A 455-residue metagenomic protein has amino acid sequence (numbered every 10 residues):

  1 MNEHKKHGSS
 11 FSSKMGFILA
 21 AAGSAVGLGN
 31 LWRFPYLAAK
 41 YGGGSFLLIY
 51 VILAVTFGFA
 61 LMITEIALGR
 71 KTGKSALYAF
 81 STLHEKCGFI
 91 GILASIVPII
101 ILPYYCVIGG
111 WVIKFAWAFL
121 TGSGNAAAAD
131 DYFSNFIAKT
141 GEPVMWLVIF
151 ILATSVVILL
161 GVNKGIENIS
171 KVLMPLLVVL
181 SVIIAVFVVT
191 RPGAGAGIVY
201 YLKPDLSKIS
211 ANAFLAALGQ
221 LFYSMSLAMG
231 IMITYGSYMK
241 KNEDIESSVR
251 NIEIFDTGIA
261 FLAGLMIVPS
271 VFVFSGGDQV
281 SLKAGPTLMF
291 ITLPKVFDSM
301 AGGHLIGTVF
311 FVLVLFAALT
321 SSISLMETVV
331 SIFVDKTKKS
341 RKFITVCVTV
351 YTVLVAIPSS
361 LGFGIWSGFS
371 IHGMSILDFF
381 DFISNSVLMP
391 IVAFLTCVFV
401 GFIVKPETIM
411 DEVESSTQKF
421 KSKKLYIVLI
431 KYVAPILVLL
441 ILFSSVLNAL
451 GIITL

Functional and structural regions predicted by a protein language model:
M1-W32, L61-I66, R70-T82, G88-F89 (+2 more regions): Membrane-interface "cap" regions at the ends of multi-pass membrane proteins
N2-H4, G109-A138, Y238-N242, S247 (+4 more regions): Helix-loop-helix connectors at the membrane interface of multi-pass transporters/channels
N2-H7, F11, E167, K171-L319 (+1 more regions): Membrane-embedded translocation segments of transport machinery
K5-G8, Y36-Y41, K74-L93, C106-N163 (+5 more regions): Inter-helical loop and helix-membrane interface segments of multi-pass membrane transporters/permeases
S13-L53, G236, S247-R250, I254-T257 (+1 more regions): Transmembrane helix-boundary motif of multi-pass solute transporters/channels
L37, Y41, A67, T82-L83 (+4 more regions): Membrane-water interface regions at transmembrane-helix termini and the short interhelical loops of multi-pass membrane
A38-T64, I90, L388-V392: Extracellular loop-to-transmembrane helix junctions
S375-F399, S422-L455: A generic transmembrane alpha-helix motif of multi-pass inner-membrane proteins
